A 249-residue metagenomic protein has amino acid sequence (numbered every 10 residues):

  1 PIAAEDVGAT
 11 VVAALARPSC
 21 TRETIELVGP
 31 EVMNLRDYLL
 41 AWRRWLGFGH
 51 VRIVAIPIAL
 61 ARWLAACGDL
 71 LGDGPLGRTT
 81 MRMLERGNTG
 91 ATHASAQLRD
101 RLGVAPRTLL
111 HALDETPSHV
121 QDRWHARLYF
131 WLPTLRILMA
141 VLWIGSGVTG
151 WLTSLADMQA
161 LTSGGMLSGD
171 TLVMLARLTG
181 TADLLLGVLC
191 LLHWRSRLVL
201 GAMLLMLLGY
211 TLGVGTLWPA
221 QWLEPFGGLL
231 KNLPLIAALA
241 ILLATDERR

Functional and structural regions predicted by a protein language model:
P1-A16, E23: Substrate-positioning beta->alpha
P1-E5, L27-W45, A55-A66, A105-T108: Substrate-binding strand-loop-helix patch in Rossmann-like NAD(P)-dependent oxidoreductase/epimerase domains
A59-V120: A hydrophobic C-terminal alpha-helical subdomain
D114, D183-L186, P234-D246: Hydrophobic cores of alpha-helical transmembrane segments in multi-pass inner/ER membrane proteins, independent
L135-W151, T171-G213, A240: Functionalized membrane-embedded alpha-helices
W151-T171: Membrane-interface interhelical connector segments
A156, L212-Q221: Juxtamembrane "helix-exit" motif on the non-cytosolic side of transmembrane helices
T162-G165, Q221-N232: Non-cytosolic membrane-interface motifs at loop->transmembrane helix junctions
